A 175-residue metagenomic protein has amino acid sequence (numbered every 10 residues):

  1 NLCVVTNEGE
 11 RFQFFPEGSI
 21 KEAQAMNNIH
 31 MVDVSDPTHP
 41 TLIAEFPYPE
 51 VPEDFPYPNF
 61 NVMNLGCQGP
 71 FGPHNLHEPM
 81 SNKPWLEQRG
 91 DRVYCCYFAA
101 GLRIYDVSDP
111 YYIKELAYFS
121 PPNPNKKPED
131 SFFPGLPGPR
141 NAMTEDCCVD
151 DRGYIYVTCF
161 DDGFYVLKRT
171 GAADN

Functional and structural regions predicted by a protein language model:
N1-N175: Feature marking well-ordered beta-strand scaffolds used for ligand recognition
